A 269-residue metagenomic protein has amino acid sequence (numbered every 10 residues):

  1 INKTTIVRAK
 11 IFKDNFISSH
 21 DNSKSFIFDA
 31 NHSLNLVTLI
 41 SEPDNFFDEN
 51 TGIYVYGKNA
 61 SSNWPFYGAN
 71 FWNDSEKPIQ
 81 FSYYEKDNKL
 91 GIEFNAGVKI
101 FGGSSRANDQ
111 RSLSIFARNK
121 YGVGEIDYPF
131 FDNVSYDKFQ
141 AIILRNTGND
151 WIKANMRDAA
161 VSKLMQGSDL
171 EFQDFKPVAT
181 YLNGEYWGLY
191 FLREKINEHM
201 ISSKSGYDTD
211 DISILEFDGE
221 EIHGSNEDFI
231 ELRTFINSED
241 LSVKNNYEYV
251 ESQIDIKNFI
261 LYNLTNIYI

Functional and structural regions predicted by a protein language model:
I1-G97, T147: Short, compositionally stereotyped local motifs that mark structural "simplifiers"
T4-I6, S23, L34-L36, E76-Q80 (+9 more regions): Extracellular structured ligand-interaction cores
K10-F12, D29, I40-D44, P78 (+9 more regions): Structured loops at beta-to-helix junctions and adjacent beta-edge loops in soluble globular domains
H20-D21, E49-G52, F94, D109 (+4 more regions): Short, solvent-exposed loop/turn and secondary-structure capping segments
R106-F139: Compositionally biased P/S/T/G-rich terminal and signal peptide-adjacent segments that lie outside catalytic cores
Y128-S135, L144-N149, K153, E185 (+1 more regions): ATP-dependent phospho-/nucleotidyl transfer catalytic cores
D150-L170: A conserved alpha-helical element in kinase catalytic cores
G167-Y181: Short, well-structured beta-strand/strand-turn elements
